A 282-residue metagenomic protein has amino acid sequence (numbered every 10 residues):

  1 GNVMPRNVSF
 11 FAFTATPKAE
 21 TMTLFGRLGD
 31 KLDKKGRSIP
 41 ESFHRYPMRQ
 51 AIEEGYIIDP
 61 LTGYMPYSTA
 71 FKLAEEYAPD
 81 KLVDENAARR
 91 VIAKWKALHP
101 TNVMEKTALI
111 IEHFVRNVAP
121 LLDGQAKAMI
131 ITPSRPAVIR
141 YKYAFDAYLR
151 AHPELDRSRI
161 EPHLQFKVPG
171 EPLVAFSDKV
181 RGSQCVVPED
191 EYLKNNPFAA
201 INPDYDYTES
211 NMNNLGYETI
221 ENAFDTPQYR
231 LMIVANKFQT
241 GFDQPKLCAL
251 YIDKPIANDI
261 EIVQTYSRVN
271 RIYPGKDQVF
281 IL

Functional and structural regions predicted by a protein language model:
G1-T23, G55, I130: Conserved helicase ATPase motor motifs in RecA-like P-loop NTPase domains
P5-S9, E41-F43, E54-P60, Q125-A126 (+4 more regions): Short glycine-/polar-rich loops that comprise or flank the Walker A/P-loop and associated switch/sensor motifs
A15-E20, P66-F71, R135-A137, D178-G182 (+3 more regions): Conserved nucleotide-binding/hydrolysis micro-motifs of P-loop NTPases
E20-Q125, K142-Y143, A147, L155: Interdomain helical connector at the RecA1-RecA2 junction of SF1/SF2 helicase-like NTPases
M22-K34, Y77, A144-L149, V187-P197 (+2 more regions): Short secondary-structure boundary/capping segments
K94-V234: Conserved C-terminal RecA-like helicase domain
T226-Q228, I262-Q264, R268-L282: Conserved segment of the helicase C-terminal RecA-like domain
I233-L247, S267-I272: SF2 helicase motor core recognition
